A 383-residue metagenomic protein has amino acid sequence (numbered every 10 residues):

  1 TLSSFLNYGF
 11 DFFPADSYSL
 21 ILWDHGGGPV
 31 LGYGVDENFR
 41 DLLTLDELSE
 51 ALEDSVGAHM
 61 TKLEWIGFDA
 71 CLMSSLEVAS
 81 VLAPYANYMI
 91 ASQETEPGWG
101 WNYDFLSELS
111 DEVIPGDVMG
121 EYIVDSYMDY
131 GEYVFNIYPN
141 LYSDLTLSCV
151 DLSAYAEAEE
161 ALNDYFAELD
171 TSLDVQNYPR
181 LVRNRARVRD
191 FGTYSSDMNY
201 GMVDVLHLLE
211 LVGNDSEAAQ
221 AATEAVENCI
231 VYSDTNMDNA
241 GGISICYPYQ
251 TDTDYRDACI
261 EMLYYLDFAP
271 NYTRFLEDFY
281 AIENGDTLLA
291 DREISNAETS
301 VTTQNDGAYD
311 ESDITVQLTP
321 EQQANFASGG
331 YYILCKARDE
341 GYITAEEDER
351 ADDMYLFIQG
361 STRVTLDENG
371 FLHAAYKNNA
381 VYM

Functional and structural regions predicted by a protein language model:
T1, S17, I21-L42, E94: Surface-exposed loop and adjacent secondary-structure segments within mature catalytic domains
T1-P14: N-terminal extension/subdomain marker
F5, Y18-L22, C71, Y165: Aromatic-enriched hydrophobic runs in primary sequence
D16-Y18, T61-K62: Short coil/turn segments at beta-strand junctions that form active-site/ligand-binding loops
Y33-M383: Terminal, contiguous helix-loop blocks that mediate binding/assembly
